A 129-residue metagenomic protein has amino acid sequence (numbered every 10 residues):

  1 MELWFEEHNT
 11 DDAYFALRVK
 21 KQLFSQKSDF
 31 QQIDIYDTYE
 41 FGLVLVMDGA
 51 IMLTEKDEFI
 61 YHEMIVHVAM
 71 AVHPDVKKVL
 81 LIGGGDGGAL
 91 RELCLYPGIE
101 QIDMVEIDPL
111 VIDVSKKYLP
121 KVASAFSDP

Functional and structural regions predicted by a protein language model:
M1-V44: N-terminal auxiliary segments of SAM/dcSAM-dependent transferases
E2, L53-P129: The AdoMet/dcAdoMet-binding core of the Class I SAM-like
